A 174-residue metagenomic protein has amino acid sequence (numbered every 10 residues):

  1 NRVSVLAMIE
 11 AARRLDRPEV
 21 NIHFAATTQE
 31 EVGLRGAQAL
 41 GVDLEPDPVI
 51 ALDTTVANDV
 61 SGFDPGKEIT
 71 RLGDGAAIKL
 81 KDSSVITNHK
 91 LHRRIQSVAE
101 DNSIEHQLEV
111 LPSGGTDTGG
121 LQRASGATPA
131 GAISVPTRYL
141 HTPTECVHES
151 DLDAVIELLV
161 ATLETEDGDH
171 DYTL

Functional and structural regions predicted by a protein language model:
N1-V32, L158-L159: Alpha-helical metal-binding/catalytic segments enriched in His/Glu/Asp
E10-D16, V42-L44, Q122-A127: Alpha-helix C-terminal capping segments
A26-V32, T54-V56, T137-Y139: Acidic, glycine-rich active-site loops and adjacent beta-strand->loop/helix elements that engage anionic groups
Q29-G36, A99: Glycine-rich phosphate- or other oxyanion-binding loops that anchor nucleotides, phosphorylated ligands
L34-Q38, D59-D64, G119-G120, P143-T144: Short, well-ordered secondary-structure micro-motifs
L40-V60: A glycine-rich helix N-cap at a beta->alpha junction
P46, A51, F63-A76: Active-site loop ensemble at the mouth of alpha/beta enzyme cores that anchors a bound cofactor
R71-I156, T162-L174: Active-site-adjacent substrate-binding region of metalloamidase/peptidase-like peptide-processing proteins
